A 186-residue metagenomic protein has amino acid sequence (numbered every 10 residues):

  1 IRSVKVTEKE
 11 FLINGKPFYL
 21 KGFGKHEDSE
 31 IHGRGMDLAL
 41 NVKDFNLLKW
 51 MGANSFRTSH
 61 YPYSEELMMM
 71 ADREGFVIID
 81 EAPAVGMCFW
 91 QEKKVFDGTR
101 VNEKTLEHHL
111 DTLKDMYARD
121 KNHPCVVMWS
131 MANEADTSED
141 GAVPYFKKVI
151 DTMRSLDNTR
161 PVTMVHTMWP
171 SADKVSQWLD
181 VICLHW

Functional and structural regions predicted by a protein language model:
R2-W186: Active-site mouth of glycoside hydrolases
